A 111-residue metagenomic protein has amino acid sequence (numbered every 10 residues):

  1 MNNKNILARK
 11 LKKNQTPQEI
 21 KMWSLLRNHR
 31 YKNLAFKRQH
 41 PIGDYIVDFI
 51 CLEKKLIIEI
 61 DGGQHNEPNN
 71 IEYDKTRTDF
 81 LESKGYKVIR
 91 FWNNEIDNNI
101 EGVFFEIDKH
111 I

Functional and structural regions predicted by a protein language model:
M1-L34, S83: Solvent-exposed, charged helical/coil patches that constitute nucleic-acid or partner-interaction surfaces
L11, Q15, K21, G43-H110: Basic, amphipathic alpha-helical patches used to engage nucleic acids or provide basic targeting signals, exemplified
H29, Q39-H40, I58: Short glycine- and Lys/Arg-enriched binding-loop motifs that mark or flank ligand-binding interfaces
